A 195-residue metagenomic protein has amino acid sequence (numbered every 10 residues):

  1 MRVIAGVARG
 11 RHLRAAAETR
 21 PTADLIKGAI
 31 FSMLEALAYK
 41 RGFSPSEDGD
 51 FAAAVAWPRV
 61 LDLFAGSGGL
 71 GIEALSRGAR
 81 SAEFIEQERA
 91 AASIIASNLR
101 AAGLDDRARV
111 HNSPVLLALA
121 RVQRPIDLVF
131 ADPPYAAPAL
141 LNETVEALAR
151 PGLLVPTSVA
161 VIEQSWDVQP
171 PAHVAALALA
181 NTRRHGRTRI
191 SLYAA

Functional and structural regions predicted by a protein language model:
M1-A195: Class I S-adenosyl-L-methionine-dependent methyltransferase catalytic core
